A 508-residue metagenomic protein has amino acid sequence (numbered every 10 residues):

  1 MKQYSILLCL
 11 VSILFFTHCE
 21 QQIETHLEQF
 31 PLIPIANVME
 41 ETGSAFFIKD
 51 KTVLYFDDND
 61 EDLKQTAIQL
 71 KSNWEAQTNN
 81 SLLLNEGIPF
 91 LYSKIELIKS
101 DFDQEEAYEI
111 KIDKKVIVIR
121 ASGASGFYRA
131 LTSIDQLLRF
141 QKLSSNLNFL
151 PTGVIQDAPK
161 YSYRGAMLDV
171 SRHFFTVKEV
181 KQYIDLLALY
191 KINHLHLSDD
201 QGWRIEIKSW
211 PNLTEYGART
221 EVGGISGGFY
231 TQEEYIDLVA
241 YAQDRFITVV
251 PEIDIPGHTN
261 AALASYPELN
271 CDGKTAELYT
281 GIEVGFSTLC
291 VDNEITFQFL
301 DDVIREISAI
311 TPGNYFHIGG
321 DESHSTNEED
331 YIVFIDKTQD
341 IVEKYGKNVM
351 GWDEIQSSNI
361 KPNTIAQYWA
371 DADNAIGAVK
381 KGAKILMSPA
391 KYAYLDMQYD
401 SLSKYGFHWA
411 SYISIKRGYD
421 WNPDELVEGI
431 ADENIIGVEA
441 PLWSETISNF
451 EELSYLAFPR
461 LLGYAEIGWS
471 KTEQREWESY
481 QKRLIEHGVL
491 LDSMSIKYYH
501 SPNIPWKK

Functional and structural regions predicted by a protein language model:
M1-Q29: Bacterial Sec-dependent N-terminal signal peptides
C19-P159, S308, Y345, V349-Q356 (+3 more regions): Acidic, contiguous N-terminal accessory segments
D62-L63, F174-T176, Q201-E206, P256-A262 (+5 more regions): Flexible loop/turn segments at secondary-structure boundaries
N80, N193-H194, T248, N348 (+2 more regions): Residue-level detector of anion-binding/catalytic polar loops
D103-S287, I295-F297, D302-Y315, K337 (+3 more regions): Feature activates predominantly on carbohydrate-active enzymes
R164-M167, H196, P251, Y315-H317 (+5 more regions): Structural recognition of the beta-strand scaffold that forms the well-ordered cores of secreted hydrolase catalytic
I295-R305, A309-G377: Gly/Pro-rich turn-and-neighbor structural signature
N359-P362, A372-K508: Flexible, acidic glycine-rich loops studded with aromatic residues
